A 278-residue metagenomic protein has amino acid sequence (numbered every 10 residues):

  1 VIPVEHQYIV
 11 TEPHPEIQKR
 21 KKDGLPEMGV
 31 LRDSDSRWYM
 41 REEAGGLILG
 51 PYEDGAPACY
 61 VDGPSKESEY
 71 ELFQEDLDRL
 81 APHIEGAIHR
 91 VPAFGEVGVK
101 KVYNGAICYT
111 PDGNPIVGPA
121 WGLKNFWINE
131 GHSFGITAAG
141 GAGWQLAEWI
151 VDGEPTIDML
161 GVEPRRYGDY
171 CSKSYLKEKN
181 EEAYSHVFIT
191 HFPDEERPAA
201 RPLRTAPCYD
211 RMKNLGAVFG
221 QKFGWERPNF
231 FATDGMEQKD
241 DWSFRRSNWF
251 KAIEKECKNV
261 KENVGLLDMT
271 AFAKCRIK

Functional and structural regions predicted by a protein language model:
V1, E5, D35-S36, A44 (+1 more regions): C-terminal catalytic lobe of FAD-dependent flavoproteins
I2-R20, P82: Central beta-strand plus flanking loop segment that forms part of the substrate or channel wall within the catalytic
E12-P13, D23-E43, F192-R211: Phosphate/diphosphate-binding loops
P13-E16, E43-G45, D54, A120-W121: Short loop segments at secondary-structure junctions
Q18-L25, G95-K101: Short Pro/Gly-enriched beta-strand edge/turn motifs at strand-loop
P26, D33-D35, V102-N104, D112 (+3 more regions): Short beta-strand-initiation
Y39-R41, L47-P51, R227: Short hydrophobic-aromatic micro-motifs
I157-D158, P164-K278: Glycine/proline-enriched, intrinsically flexible loops and inter-domain linkers
